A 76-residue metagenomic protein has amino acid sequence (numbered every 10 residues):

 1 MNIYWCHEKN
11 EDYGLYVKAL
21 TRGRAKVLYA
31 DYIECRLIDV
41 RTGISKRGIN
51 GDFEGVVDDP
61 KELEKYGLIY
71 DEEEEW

Functional and structural regions predicted by a protein language model:
M1-D12: Short aromatic-glycine-(Arg/Gly/Cys) micro-motifs in beta-strand/loop hairpins
E11-L20: A short, exposed loop/beta-hairpin motif centered on an aromatic-Gly-Thr core
A19-V27: A short, structured loop/turn motif at beta-sheet edges
A30-W76: Short, mixed-charge low-complexity intrinsically disordered segments
